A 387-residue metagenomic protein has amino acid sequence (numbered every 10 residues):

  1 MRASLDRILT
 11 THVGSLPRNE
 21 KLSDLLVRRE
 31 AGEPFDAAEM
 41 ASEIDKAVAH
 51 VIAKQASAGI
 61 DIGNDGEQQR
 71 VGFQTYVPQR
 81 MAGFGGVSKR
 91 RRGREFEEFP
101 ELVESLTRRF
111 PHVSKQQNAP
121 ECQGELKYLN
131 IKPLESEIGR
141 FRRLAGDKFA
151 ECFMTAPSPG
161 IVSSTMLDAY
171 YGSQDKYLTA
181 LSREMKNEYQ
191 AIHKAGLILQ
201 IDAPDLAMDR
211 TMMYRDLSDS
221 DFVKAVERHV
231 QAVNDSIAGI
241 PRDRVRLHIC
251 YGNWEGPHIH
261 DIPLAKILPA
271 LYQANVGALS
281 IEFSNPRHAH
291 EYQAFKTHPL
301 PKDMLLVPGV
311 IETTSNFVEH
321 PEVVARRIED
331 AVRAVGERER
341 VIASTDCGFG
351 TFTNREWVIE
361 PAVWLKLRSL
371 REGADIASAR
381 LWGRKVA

Functional and structural regions predicted by a protein language model:
M1-A387: Domain-level signal for soluble alpha/beta catalytic cores
